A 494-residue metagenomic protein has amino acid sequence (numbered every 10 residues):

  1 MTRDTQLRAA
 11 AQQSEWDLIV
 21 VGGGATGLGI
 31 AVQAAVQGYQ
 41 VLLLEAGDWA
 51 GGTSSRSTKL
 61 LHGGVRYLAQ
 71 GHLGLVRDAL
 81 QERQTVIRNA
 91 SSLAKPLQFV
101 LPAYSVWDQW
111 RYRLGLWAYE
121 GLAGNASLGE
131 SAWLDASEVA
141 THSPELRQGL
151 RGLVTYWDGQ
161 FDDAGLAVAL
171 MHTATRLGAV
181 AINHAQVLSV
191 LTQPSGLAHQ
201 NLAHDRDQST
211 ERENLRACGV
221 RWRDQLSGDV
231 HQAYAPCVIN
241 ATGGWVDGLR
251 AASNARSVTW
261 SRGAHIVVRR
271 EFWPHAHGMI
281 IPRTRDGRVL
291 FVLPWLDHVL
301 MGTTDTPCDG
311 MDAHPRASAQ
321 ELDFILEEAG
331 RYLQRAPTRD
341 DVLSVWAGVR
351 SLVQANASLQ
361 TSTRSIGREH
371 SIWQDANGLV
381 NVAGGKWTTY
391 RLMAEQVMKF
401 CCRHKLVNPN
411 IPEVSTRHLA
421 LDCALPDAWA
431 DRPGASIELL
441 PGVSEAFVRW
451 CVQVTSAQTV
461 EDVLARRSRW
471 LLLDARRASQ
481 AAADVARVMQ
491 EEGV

Functional and structural regions predicted by a protein language model:
M1-L18, Q33-Q37: Extreme N-terminal leader/targeting segments of oxidoreductases
S14-W16, S227-C237: Core beta-strand elements of the Rossmann-like FAD/NAD(P) dinucleotide-binding domain in flavoenzyme oxidoreductases
V21, Q232-G243: Short hydrophobic core segments
A35-R56: Glycine-rich FAD pyrophosphate-binding loop
T58-H142: Dinucleotide-binding Rossmann-like beta1-alpha1 core, especially the glycine-rich loop that anchors the ADP
A103-L177, I182, L191, N214 (+3 more regions): Flavin (FAD/FMN) cofactor-binding and adjacent substrate-gating region of FAD-dependent oxidoreductase domains
G165, T173, G248, A255-L300 (+1 more regions): C-terminal catalytic lobe of FAD-dependent flavoproteins
N240-S253: Flavin (primarily FAD) binding-site architecture
